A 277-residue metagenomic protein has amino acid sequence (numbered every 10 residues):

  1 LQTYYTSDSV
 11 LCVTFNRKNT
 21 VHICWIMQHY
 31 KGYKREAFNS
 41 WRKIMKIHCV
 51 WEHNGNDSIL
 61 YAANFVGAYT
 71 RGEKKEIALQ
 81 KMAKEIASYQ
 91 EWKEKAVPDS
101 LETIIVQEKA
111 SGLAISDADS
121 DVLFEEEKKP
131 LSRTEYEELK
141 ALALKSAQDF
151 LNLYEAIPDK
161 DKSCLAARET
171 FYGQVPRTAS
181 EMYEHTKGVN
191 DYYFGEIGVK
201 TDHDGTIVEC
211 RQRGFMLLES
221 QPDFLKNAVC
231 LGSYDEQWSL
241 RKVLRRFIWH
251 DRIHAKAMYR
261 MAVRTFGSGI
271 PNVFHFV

Functional and structural regions predicted by a protein language model:
Y4-Y5, F15, Y30-Y33, F38: Aromatic (phenylalanine/tyrosine) cluster motif
M45-I47: Extreme N-terminal starter segment of soluble prokaryotic enzymes
C49-D57, Y61-K75, L79-Q107, S163-Q212 (+1 more regions): Short, contiguous alpha-helical
A87-Y136: Short, charged, surface-exposed hinge/linker loops at domain edges that act as mobile lids or interdomain connectors
A118-P130, A143-R168, Y183-Y192: A short mid-domain helix/strand-loop element embedded in enzyme catalytic domains that forms or borders the active-site
K129-A156, D202-L231, W238-R252: Acidic/histidine-rich alpha-helical segments that form the ligand environment of transition-metal centers
